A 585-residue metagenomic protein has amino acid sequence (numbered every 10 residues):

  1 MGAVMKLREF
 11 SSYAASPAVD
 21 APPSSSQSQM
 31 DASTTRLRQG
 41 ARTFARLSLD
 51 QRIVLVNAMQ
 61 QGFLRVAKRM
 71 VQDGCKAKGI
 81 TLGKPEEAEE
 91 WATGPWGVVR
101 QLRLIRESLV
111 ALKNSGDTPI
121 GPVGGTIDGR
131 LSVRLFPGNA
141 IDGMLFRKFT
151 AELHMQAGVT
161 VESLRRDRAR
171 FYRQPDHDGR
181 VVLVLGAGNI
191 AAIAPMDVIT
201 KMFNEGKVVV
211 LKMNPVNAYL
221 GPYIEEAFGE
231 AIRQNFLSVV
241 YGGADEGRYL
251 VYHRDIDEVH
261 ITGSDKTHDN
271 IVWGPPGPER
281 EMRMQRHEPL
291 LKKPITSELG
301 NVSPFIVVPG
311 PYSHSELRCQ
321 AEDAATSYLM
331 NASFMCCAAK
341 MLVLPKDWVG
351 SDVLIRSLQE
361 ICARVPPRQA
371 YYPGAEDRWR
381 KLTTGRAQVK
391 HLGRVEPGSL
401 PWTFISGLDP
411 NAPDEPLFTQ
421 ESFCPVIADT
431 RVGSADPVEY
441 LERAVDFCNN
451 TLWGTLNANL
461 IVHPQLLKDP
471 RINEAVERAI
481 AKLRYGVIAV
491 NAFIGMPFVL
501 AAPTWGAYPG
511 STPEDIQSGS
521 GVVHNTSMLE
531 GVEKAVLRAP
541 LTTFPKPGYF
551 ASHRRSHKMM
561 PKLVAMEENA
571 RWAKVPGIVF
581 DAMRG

Functional and structural regions predicted by a protein language model:
G2-D167, M213-A218, A227-I232, P576 (+1 more regions): N-terminal Rossmann-like NAD(P)+-binding subdomain of aldehyde/semialdehyde dehydrogenases
L47, V54, V66, T81 (+13 more regions): Catalytic cores of nucleotide-enabled group-transfer and carboxylate-activating enzymes in metabolic and assembly-line
V54, L441-F550: C-terminal core of ALDH-fold dehydrogenases
K148-A192, M196, E205: Active-site-adjacent "gating/activation" loops or surface patches in catalytic cores
V181, I193-D245: PLP-dependent aminotransferase-like
V181, P215, E230-M341, K346 (+1 more regions): Conserved NAD(P)+-binding/catalytic subdomain of aldehyde/semialdehyde dehydrogenases
E205-V216, L291-G310, A324, Y328-R356 (+4 more regions): Short loop-to-beta-strand entry elements in the cores of soluble alpha/beta enzymes
M330, K346-L456, P470-R471: NAD(P)-dependent aldehyde/semialdehyde dehydrogenase
